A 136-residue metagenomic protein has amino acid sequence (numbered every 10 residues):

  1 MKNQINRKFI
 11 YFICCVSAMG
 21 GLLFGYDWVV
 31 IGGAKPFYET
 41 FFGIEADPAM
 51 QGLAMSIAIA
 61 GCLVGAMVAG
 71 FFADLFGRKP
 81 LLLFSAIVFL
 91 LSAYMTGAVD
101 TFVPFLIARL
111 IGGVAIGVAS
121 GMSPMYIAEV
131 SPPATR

Functional and structural regions predicted by a protein language model:
M1-R136: Transmembrane-helix signature of 12-pass secondary carriers
